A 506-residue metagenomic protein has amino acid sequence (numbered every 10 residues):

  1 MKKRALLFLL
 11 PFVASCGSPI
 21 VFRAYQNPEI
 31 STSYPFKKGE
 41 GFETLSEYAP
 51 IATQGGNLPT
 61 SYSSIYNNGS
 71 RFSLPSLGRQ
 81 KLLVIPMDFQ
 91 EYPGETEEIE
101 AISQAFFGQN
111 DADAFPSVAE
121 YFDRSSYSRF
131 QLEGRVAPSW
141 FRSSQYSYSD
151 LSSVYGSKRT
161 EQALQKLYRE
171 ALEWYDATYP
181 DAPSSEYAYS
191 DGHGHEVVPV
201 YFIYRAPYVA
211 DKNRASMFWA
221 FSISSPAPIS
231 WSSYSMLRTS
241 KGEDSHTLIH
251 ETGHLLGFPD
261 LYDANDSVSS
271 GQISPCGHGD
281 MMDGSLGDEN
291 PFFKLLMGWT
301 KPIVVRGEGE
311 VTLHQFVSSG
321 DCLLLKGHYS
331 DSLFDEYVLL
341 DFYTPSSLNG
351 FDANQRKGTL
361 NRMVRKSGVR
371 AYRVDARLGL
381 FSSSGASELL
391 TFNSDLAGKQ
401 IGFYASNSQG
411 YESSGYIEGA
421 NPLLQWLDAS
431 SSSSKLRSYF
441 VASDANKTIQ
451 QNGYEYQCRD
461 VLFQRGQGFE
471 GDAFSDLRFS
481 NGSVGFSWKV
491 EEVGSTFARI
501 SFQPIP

Functional and structural regions predicted by a protein language model:
R4-F12: Sec-dependent N-terminal signal peptides
A5, S73-L74, D191, G271 (+2 more regions): Residues embedded in well-ordered secondary-structure elements
I20-I249, L255, P259-V268, Y372-P506: Propeptide-to-catalytic entry region of secreted or membrane-anchored zinc metalloproteases
R79, D335, K366: Short, well-structured alpha-helical interface segments that form or flank functional binding sites
Y121, P199-L360, R377-G379: Extracellular hydrolytic enzyme modules, especially secreted metalloproteases of the metzincin/thermolysin-like class
M363-V374: Extracellular ligand-binding/catalytic regions of CAZymes and related secreted enzymes and adhesion modules
